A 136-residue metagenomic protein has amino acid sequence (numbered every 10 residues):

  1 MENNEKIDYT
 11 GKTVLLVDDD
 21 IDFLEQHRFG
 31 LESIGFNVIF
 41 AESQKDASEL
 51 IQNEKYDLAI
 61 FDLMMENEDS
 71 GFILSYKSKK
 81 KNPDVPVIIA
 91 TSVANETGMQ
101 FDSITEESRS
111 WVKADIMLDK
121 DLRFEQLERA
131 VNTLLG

Functional and structural regions predicted by a protein language model:
M1-T13, D119-G136: Non-catalytic signal-transmission and effector/linker regions of two-component phosphorelay proteins
D18-D19, K120: Acidic di-acidic motifs
I21-I39: Two-component/phosphorelay signaling modules centered on CheY-like receiver
F40-L58: Acidic, metal-coordinating helix/loop segments flanking the phosphotransfer/catalytic sites of two-component signaling
E42-S43, D69-L74: Acidic catalytic/metal-coordinating carboxylates
Q52-E54, S78-D84: Conserved phosphotransfer cores of two-component systems
D62-L63: Active-site residues of response regulator receiver
I73, V93-L118, L122-R129: Alpha4 helix (beta4-alpha4-beta5 surface) of REC/receiver domains from two-component response regulators
